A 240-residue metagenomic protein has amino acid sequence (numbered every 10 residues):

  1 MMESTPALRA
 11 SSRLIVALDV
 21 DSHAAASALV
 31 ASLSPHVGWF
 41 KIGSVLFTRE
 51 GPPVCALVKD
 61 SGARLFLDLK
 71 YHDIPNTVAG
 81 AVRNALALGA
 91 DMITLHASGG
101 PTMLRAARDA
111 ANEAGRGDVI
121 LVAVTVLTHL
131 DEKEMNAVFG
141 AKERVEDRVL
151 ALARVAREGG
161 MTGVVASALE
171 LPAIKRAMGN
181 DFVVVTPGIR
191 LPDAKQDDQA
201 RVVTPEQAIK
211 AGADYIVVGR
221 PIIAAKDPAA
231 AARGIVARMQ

Functional and structural regions predicted by a protein language model:
M1-L29, K59, L171-P172, R176-G179 (+2 more regions): N-terminal amphipathic alpha-helix/helix-capping segment at the start of soluble metabolic enzymes
L8-S12, D73, T77-T162, S167-E170 (+3 more regions): Conserved anion-binding
I15, G38-K41, F66, T94 (+3 more regions): Conserved beta-strand positions in the central sheet of alpha/beta enzyme cores
V16, F40, K70, I93 (+5 more regions): Conserved, mostly hydrophobic/aromatic
P35, S61, L88, G159 (+1 more regions): Structural motif
P52, L65, S167-V217: A C-terminal functional module that forms or caps the active site or interfaces directly with catalytic machinery
L88-P101, R190-P192, D198-A231: Glycine-rich phosphate-binding active-site loops on the catalytic face of alpha/beta enzymes
L104-A110, A114, I209, I222-Q240: C-terminal helical cap(s) of enzyme catalytic domains, especially alpha/beta-barrels
